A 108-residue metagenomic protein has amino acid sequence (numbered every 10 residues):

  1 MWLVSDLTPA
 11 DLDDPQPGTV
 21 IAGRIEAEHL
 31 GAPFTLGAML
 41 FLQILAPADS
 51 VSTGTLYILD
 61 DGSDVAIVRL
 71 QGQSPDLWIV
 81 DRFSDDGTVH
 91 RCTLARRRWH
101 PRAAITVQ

Functional and structural regions predicted by a protein language model:
M1-L36, A46-A48, Q108: Short, positionally conserved secondary-structure boundary motifs
P15-P17, L59-G62, T93-R96: A generic structural micro-feature
G37-M39, T55: Structural motif
M39-L40, D85: Short intrinsically disordered coil segments
L42-I44, D60: Residue-level recognition of conserved beta-strand edge/terminus positions
S52-A66, G72-D76: Short, compositionally biased
R69-Q108: Glycine- and charge-enriched low-complexity intrinsically disordered segments
